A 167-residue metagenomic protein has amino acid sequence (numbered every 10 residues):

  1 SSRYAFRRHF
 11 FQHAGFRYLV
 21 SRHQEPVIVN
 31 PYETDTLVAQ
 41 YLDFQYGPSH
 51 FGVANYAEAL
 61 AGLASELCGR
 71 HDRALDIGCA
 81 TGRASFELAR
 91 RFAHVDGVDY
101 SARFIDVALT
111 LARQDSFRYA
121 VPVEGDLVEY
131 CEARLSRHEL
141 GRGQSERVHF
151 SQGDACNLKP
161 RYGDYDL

Functional and structural regions predicted by a protein language model:
S1-P48: N-terminal, positively charged/glycine-rich alpha-helical extensions of SAM-dependent methyltransferases
F51-H71: Conserved alpha-helix/loop element of class I SAM-dependent methyltransferases that forms part of the SAM/SAH-binding
H71-A80, D96: Conserved class I S-adenosyl-L-methionine
T81-R91: Conserved SAM-binding loop of SAM-dependent methyltransferases across substrates and taxa, primarily the Class I
S101: Conserved SAM/SAH-binding beta-strand->alpha-helix loop
A108-L109: Conserved SAM-binding loop
R113-C156: S-adenosyl-L-methionine
C156-L167: A short acidic, Gly/Pro-enriched loop at the edge of an enzyme's catalytic core that lines a small-molecule cofactor
